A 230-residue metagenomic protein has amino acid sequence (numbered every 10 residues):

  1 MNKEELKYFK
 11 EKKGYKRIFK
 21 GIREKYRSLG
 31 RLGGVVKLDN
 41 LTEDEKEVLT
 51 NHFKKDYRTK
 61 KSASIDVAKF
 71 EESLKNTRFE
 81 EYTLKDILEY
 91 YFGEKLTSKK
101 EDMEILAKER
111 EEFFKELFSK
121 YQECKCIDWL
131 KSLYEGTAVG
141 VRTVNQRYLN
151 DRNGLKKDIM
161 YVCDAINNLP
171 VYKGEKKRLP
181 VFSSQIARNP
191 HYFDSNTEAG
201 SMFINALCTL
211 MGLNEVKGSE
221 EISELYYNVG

Functional and structural regions predicted by a protein language model:
M1-G230: Nucleic-acid enzyme cleavage-core boundary/entry regions
